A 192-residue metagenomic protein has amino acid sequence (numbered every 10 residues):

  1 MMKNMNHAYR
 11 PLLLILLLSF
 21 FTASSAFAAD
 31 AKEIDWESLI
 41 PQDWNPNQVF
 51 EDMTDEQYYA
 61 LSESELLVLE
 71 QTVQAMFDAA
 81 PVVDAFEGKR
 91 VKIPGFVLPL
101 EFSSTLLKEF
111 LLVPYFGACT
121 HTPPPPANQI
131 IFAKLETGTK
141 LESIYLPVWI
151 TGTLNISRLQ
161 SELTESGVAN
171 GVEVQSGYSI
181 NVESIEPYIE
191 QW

Functional and structural regions predicted by a protein language model:
K3-L13: Bacterial N-terminal signal peptides that target proteins for export
N6, F21-F27: N-terminal cationic amphipathic segment used for targeting or macromolecule association
P11-A23: Bacterial N-terminal signal peptides
A28-W192: OB-fold and OB-like single-stranded nucleic-acid-recognition modules and their adjacent interaction interfaces
